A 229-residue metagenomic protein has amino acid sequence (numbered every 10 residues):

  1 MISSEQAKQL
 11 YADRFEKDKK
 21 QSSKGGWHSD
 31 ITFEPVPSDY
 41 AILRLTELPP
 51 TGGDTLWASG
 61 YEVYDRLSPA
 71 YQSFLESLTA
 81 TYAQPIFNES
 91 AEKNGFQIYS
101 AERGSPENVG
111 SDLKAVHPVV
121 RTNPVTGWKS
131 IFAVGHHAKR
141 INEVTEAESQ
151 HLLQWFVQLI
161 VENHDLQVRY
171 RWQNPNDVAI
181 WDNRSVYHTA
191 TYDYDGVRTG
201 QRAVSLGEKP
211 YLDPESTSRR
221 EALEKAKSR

Functional and structural regions predicted by a protein language model:
M1-I180, R184-R229: Fe(II)/2-oxoglutarate oxygenase catalytic core
